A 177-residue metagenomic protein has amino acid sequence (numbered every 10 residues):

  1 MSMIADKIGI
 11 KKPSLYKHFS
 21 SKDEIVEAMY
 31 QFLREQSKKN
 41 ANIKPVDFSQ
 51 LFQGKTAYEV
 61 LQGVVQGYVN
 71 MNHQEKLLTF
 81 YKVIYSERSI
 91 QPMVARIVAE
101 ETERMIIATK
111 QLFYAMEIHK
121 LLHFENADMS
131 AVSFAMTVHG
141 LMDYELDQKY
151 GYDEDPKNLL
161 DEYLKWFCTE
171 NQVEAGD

Functional and structural regions predicted by a protein language model:
M1-F32: Helix-turn-helix
M3, K76-F80, E125-M129, D155: Alpha-helix N-cap and coil->helix boundary residues
S20-E24, A28, F52, N72 (+5 more regions): Residues in soluble alpha-helical coiled-coils and helical-bundle/repeat scaffolds
A28, N42-E75, S130-F134, K157-L160: Hydrophobic alpha-helical connector segments
F32-K44: A hydrophobic/aromatic-rich effector-binding and dimerization subdomain of bacterial HTH-type transcriptional regulators
K38, E59, M71-Y85, P92-I118 (+1 more regions): Amphipathic alpha-helical packing segments from all-alpha helical-bundle domains
G63, G67, Q111-I118, M136-D177: C-terminal peripheral helix-coil segments that are non-catalytic and often amphipathic
E87-A95, T102-S130, E145, W166-G176: Hydrophobic alpha-helical bundle segments that form small-molecule/ligand-binding pockets
